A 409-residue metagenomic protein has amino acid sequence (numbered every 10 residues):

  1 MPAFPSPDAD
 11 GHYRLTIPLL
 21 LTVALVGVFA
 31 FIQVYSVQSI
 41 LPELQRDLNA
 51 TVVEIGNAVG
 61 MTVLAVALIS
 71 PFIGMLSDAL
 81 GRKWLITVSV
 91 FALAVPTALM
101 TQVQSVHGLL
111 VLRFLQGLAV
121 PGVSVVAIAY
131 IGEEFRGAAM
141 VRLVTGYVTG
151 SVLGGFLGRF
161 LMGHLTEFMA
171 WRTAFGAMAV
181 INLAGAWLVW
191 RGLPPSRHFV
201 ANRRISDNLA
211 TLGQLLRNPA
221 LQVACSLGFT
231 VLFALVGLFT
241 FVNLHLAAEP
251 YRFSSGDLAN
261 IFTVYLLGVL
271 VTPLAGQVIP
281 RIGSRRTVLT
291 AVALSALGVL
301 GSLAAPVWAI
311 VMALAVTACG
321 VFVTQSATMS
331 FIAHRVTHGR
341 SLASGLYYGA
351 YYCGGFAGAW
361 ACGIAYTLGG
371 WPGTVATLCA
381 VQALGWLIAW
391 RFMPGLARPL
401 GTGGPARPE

Functional and structural regions predicted by a protein language model:
P2-Y13, L193-C225: Juxtamembrane intracellular "pre-TM" segments in multi-pass secondary transporters
N49, G81, Q102-G108, A119 (+2 more regions): Helix-breaking motifs and short loop linkers at transmembrane-helix boundaries and internal kinks in secondary membrane
L68-H107: Conserved MFS/SLC helix-loop-helix module at the cytosolic interface between two early adjacent transmembrane helices
S70-G81, L270-G283, Y366: Helix-to-loop junctions at the C-terminal end of transmembrane segments in multipass secondary transporters
A92, P96, H107-L115, W308-V316: Paired small-residue
G108, G137-A138, T145-L193: Helix-loop-helix hairpin linking two adjacent transmembrane segments in secondary transporters
L112-S151: Cytoplasmic helix-loop-helix junction between adjacent transmembrane helices in 12-TM secondary transporters
R285-T328: C-terminal transmembrane helical hairpin of 12-TM major facilitator-type secondary transporters
